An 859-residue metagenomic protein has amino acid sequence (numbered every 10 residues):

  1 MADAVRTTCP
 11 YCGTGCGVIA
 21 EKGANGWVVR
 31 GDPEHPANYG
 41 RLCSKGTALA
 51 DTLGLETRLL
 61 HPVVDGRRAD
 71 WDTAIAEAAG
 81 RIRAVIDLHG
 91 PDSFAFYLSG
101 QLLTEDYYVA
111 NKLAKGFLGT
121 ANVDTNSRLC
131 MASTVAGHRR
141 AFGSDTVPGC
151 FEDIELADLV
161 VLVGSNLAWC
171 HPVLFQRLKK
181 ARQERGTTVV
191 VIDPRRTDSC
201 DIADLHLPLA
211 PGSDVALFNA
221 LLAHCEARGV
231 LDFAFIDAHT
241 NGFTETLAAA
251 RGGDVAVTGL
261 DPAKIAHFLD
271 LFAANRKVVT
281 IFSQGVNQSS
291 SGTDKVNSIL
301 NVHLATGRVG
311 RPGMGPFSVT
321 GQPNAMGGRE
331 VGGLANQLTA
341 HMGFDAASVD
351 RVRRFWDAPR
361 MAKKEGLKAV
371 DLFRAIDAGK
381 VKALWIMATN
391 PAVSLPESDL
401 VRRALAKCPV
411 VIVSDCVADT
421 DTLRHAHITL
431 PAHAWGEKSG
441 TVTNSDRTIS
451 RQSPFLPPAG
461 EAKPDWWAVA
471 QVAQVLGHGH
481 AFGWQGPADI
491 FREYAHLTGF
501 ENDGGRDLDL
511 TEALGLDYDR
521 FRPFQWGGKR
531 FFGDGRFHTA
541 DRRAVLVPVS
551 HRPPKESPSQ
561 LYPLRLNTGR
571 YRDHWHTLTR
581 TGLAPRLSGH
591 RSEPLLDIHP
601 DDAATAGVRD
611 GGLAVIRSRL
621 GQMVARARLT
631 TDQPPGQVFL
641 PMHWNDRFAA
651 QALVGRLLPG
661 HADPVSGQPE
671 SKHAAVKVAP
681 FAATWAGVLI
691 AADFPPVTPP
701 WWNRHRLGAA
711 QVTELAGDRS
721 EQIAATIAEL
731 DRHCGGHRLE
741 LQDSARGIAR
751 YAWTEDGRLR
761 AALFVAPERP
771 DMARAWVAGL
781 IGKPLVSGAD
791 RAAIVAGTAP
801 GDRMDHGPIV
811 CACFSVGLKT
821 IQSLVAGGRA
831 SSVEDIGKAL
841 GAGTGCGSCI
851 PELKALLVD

Functional and structural regions predicted by a protein language model:
M1-T7, P62-N324, V331, G343 (+2 more regions): Cofactor-pocket helix-loop regions in the catalytic cores of large enzyme subunits
D3-T47, W71, I82-A95: N-terminal amphipathic, basic-rich helices that act as targeting or association modules
V5-P10, F96, Y562-T568, R572-L596 (+1 more regions): Cofactor-binding beta-sheet edge motifs in enzyme active sites
E21-G26, R619-L620, T754-R758: Short acidic-glycine loop/turn motifs at beta-strand connectors
G26-D51, A584-P585, P634, L640-F648 (+1 more regions): Extended active-site and interfacial segments that coordinate phosphate-rich ligands in large catalytic machineries
G328-R329, L334, D489-A584: Long, low-complexity segments enriched in small/aliphatic residues
A459-L516, T577, A584-D597, D601-A745 (+1 more regions): Long, contiguous, secondary-structure-rich segments that constitute the structural scaffold of globular domains
K672, A679-D859: Rossmann-like nucleotide/phosphate-binding core characteristic of flavoprotein oxidoreductases
